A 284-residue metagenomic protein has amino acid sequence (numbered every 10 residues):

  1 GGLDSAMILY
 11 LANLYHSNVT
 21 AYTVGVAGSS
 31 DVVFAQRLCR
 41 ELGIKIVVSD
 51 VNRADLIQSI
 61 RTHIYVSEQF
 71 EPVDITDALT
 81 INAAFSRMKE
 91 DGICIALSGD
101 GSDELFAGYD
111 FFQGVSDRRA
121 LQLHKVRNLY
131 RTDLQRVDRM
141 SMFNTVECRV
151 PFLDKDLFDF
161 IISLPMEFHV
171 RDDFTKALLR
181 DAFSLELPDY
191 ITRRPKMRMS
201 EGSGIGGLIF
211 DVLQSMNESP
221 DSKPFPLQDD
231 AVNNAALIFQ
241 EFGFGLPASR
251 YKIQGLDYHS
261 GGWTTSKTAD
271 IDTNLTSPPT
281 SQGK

Functional and structural regions predicted by a protein language model:
G1-L187, E201-V212, L246, Y251-K284: ATP-dependent adenylate-handling active sites, centered on carboxylate activation for C-N bond formation
R131, D189-F244, Y251-K252: PAPS-dependent sulfotransferase catalytic core
